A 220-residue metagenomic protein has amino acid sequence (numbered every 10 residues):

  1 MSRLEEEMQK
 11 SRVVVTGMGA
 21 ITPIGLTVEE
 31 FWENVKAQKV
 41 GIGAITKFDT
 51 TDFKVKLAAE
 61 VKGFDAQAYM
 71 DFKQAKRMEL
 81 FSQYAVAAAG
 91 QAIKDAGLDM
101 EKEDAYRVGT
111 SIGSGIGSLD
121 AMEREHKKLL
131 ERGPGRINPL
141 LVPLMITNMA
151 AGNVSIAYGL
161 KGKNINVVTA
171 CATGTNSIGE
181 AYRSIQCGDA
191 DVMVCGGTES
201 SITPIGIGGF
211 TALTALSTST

Functional and structural regions predicted by a protein language model:
S2-K10, P23-L26, A37-I45, K94-Y106 (+1 more regions): Acyl-thioester C-C bond-transforming condensing/cleaving domain
S2-Q74: ACP-dependent fatty acid/polyketide chain-elongation machinery
M18, G113-G115: Structured loops at beta-to-helix junctions and adjacent beta-edge loops in soluble globular domains
A20, M78, V167: Generic anion/oxyanion-binding catalytic loop in active/binding sites
E30, F81-A88, T173, S177: Generic hydrophobic secondary-structure packing signal
K47-L98, T147-K161: A glycine- and small-residue-enriched flexible loop/hinge segment at structural boundaries
